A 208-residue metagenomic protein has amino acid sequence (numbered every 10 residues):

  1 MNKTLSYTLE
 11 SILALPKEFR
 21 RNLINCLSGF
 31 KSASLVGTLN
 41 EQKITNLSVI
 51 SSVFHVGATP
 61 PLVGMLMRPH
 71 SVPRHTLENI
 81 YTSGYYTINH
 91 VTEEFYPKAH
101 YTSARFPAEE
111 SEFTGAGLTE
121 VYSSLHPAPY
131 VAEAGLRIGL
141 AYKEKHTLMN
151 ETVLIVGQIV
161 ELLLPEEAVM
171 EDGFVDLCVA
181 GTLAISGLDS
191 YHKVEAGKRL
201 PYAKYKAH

Functional and structural regions predicted by a protein language model:
M1-H208: Basic, polyanion-binding surface patches
